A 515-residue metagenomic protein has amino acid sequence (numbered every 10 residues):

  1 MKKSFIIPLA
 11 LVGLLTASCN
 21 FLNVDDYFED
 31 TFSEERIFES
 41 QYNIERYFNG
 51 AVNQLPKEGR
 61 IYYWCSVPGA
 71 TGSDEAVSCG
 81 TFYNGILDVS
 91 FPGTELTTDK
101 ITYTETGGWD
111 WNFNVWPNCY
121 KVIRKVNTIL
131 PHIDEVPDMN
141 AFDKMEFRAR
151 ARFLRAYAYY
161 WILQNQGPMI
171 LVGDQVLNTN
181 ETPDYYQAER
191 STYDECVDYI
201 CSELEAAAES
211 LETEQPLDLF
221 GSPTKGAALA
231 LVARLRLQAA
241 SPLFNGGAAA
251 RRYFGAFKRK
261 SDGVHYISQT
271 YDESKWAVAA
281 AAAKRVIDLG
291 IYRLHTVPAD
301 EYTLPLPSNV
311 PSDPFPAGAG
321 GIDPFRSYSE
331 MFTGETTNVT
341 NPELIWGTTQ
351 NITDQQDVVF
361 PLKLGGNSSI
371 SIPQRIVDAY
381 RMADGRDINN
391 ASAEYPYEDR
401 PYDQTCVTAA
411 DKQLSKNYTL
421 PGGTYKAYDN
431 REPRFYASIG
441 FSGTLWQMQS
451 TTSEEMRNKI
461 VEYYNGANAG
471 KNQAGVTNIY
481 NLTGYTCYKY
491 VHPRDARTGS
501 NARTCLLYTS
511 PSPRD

Functional and structural regions predicted by a protein language model:
M1-F28: Bacterial Sec-dependent N-terminal signal peptides
C19-G72, K426-D429: Membrane-proximal, proline-rich intrinsically disordered regions
Q41-N49, N53-G59, Y63, I86-Q166 (+4 more regions): Conserved, well-structured interaction surfaces
T97, P342, T353-L364, Q374-L507: Flexible, polar/acidic helix-loop-strand segments at domain edges
L163-Q164, I170, Q238-G247: Short coil/turn linking the two alpha-helices of tandem helical-hairpin repeats
V278-A280, K284-A410: Polar, glycine-rich mid-to-C-terminal structural blocks that act as macromolecule-binding/assembly scaffolds
Y508-D515: Conserved small/polar residues in nucleotide/adenosyl-binding loops
